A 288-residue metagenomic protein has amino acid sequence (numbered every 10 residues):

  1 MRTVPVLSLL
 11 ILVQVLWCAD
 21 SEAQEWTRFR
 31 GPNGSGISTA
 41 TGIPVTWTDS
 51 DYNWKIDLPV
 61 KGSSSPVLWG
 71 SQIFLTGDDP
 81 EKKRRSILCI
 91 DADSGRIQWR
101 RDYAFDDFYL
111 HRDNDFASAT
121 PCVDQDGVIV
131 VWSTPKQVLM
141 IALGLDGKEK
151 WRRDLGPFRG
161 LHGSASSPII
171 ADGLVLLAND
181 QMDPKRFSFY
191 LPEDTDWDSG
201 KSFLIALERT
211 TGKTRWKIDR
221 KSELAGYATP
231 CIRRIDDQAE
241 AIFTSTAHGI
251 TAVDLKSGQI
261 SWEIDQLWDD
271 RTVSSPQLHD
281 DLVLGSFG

Functional and structural regions predicted by a protein language model:
M1-T3: N-terminal secretory signal peptides that target proteins for export/translocation
V6-W17: Bacterial N-terminal signal peptides
A19-G288: Noncatalytic, solvent-exposed loop/strand surfaces of beta-propeller-type extracellular/periplasmic domains
